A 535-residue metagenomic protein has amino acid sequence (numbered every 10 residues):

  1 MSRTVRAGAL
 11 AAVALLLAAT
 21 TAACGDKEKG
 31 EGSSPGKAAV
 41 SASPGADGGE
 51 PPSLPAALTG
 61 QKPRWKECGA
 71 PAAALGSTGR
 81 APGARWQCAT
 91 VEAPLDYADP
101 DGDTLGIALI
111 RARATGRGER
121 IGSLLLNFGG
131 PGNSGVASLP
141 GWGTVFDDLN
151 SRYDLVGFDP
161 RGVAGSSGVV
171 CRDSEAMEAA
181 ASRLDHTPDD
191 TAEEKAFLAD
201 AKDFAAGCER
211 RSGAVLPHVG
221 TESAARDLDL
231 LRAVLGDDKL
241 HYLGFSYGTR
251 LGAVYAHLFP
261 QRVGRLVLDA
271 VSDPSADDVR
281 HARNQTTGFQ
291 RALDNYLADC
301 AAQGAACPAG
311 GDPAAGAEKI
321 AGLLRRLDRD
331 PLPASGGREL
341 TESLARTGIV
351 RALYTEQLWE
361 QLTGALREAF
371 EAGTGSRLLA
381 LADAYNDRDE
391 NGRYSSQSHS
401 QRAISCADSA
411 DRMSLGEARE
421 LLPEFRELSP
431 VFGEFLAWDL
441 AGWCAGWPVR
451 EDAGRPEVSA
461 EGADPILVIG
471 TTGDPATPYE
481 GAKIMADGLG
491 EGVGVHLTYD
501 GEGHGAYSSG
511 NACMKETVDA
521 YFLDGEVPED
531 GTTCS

Functional and structural regions predicted by a protein language model:
S2-L10, A22-H186, A314, P448-D452 (+2 more regions): Catalytic-loop region of hydrolases
L109, G490-G505: Catalytic histidine neighborhood in serine/cysteine hydrolases with alpha/beta-hydrolase-type architecture
V170-S182, A256-K319, G364-D389: A catalytic-pocket lid/entrance helix-loop region that shapes and gates access to the active site across common
L235-Y247: Alpha/beta-hydrolase fold nucleophile elbow
G316-A463: Alpha/beta-hydrolase fold active-site neighborhood
G462, L467-G470, D474: Short beta-strand/loop motif that positions the catalytic acidic residue of the alpha/beta-hydrolase fold
A476-G481: Conserved alpha/beta-hydrolase "acid-adjacent" motif
E502-K515: Catalytic histidine-centered segment of alpha/beta-hydrolase-like enzymes
